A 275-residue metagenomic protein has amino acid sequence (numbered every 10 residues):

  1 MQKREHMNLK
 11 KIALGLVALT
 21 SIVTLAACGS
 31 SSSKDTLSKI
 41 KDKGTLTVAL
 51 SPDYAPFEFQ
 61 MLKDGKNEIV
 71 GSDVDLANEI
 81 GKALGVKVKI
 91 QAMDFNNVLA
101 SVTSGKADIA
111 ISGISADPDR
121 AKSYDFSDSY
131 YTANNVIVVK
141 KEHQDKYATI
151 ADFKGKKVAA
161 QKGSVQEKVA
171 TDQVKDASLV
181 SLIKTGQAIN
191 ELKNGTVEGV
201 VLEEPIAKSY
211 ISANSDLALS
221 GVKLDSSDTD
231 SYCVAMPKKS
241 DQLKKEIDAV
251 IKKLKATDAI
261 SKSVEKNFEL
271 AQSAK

Functional and structural regions predicted by a protein language model:
V23-A27: C-terminal motif of bacterial Sec signal peptides marking the signal peptidase cleavage site
G29, V74-A83, S164, S231-A271: Extended ligand-binding regions for polar small-molecule ligands
K34-G113: Extracytoplasmic small-molecule ligand-binding "clamshell" domains of the periplasmic binding protein/Venus flytrap
L37-K39, K141-K157: Flexible hinge/capping segments at coil-to-helix
G44-L50, I150-G163, S178: Short loop->beta-strand "edge-of-pocket" segments that line small-molecule binding or catalytic clefts across diverse
S72, K89-A100, D145, V180-N190 (+2 more regions): Short helix-initiation/N-cap motifs at beta->coil->alpha
I114-K122, V169-D172, K193-N194, E198-T229: A ligand-binding cleft/hinge motif common to bilobed small-molecule-binding domains
T132-V139, K208-I251, F268-K275: Periplasmic-binding protein-like
